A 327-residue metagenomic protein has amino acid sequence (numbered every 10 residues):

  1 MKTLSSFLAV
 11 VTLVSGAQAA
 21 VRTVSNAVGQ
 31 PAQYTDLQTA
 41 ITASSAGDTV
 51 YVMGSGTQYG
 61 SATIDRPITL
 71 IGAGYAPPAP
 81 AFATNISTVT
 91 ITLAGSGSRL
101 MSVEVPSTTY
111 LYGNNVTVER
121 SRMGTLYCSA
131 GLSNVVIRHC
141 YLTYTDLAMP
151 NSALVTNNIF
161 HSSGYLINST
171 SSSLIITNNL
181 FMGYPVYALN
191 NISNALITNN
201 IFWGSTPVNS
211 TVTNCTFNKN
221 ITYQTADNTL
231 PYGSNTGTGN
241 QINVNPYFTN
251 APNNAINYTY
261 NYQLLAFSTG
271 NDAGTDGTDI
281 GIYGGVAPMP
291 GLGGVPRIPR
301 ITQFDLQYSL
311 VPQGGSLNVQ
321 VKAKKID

Functional and structural regions predicted by a protein language model:
M1-R22: Bacterial Sec-dependent N-terminal signal peptides
V28-A32, A46-T69, A73-I86: N-terminal extracellular ligand-recognition/capping segment immediately after the signal peptide
P67-N114, R120, T125-Y127, T145-D146: Right-handed parallel beta-helix/beta-spiral solenoid domain characteristic of secreted/periplasmic
T108-L111, L126-S129, V136-Y258: Predominantly extracellular beta-rich ligand-binding scaffolds that present long acidic/polar faces for carbohydrate
T238-G294: C-terminal accessory segments
I280-L317, K324: Short, compositionally biased P/S/T/A/G/V-rich stretches that sit at domain boundaries
